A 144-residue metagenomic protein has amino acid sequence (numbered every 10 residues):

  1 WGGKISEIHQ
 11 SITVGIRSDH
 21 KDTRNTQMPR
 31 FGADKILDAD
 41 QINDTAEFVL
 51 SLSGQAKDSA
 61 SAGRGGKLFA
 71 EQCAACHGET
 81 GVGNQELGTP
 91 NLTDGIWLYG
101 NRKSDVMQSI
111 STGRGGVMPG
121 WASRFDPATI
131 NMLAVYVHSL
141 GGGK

Functional and structural regions predicted by a protein language model:
W1-S51, E86-G141: Extracytoplasmic electron-transfer domains, predominantly the class I c-type cytochrome c fold
D44-L68, K144: Electrostatic cytochrome c docking/interface patches
K57-G83, D94, N101, M107-T112 (+1 more regions): Sequence/structural segment immediately N-terminal to covalent heme-attachment motifs in c-type and related
